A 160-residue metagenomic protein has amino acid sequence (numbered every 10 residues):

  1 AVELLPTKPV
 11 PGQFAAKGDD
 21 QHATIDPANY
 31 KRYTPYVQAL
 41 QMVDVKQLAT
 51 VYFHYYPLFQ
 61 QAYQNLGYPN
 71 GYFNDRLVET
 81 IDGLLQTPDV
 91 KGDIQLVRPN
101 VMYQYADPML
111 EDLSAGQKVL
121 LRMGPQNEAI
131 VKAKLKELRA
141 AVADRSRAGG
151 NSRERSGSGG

Functional and structural regions predicted by a protein language model:
A1-K31, G150-G160: Near-N-terminal "mature-domain entry" segment
V2-T7, Q47-Y52, A62-L77, G92-R98 (+1 more regions): Surface-exposed patches in mature extracellular/periplasmic domains of secreted proteins
V10-P11, D20, E79, M109-E111 (+1 more regions): A generic structural micro-environment signature that highlights single residues at secondary-structure boundaries
G12-R76: Mid-length scaffold segments of soluble, non-membrane domains
F14-A16, G71-D89, N100-M109, G157: Charge-rich, acidic-biased intrinsically disordered regions
K17-I25, L66-P69, L85-Q95, D107-L113: Short, charged low-complexity intrinsically disordered segments located at boundaries of structured domains
Y63, I81-P88, L135, R139: A structural signal for well-ordered alpha-helices, especially hydrophobic packing surfaces of coiled-coils
G92-G160: A cross-kingdom marker for long, charged
